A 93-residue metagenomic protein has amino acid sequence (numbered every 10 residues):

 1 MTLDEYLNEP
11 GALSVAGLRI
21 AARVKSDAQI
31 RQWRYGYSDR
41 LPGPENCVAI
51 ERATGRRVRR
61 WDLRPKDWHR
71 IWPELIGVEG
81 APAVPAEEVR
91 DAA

Functional and structural regions predicted by a protein language model:
M1-A22, R57-I71, E88-A93: A short, Lys/Arg-rich alpha-helix, primarily the initiator
V24-L41: Recognition helix of helix-turn-helix/homeodomain-like DNA-binding domains that insert into the DNA major groove
G36-R52, R70: Short, basic-rich loop-to-helix N-cap that marks the start of a DNA-contacting helix
C47-A49, V58, G77-P82: Short alpha-helix boundary/capping motifs
I76-A93: Interfacial/linker helices and their anchor residues that mediate assembly or domain coupling
